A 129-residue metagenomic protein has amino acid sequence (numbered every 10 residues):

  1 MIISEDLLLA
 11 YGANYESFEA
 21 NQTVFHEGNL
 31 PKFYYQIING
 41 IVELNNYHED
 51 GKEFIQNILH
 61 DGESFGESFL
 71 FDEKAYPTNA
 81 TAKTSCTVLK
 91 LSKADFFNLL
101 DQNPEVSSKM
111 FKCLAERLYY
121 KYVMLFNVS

Functional and structural regions predicted by a protein language model:
M1-A20: Short proline/glycine- and basic residue-enriched helix-capping loop/turn segments at helix->loop/beta transitions
L7, Q22-T84: Cyclic nucleotide-binding regulatory domains
K52, E105-S107: A short alpha->loop->secondary-structure connector
F96-F97: A generic structural signal for short hydrophobic patches within well-formed alpha-helices
L100-N103, K121: Basic, amphipathic alpha-helical hairpins
S108-S129: Polybasic "coupling" helices that flank or enter modular domains
